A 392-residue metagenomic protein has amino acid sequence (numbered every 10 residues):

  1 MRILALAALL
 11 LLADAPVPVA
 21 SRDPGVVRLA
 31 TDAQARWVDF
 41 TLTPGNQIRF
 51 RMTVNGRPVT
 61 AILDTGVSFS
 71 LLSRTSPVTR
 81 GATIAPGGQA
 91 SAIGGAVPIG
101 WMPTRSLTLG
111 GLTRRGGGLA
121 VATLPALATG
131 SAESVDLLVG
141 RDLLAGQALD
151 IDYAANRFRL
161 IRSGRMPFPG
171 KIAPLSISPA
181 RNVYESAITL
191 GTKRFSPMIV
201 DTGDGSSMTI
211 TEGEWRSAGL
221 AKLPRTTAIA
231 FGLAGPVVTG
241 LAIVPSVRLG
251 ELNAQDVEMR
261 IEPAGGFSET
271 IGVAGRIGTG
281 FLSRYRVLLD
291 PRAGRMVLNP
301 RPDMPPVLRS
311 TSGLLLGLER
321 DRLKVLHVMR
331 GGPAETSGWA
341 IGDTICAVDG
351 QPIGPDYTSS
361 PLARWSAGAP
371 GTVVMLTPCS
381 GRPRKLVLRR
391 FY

Functional and structural regions predicted by a protein language model:
M1-A7: Sec-dependent signal peptide recognition, specifically the positively charged N-region followed immediately by
L9-Y392: Pepsin/retropepsin-fold aspartyl endopeptidases
